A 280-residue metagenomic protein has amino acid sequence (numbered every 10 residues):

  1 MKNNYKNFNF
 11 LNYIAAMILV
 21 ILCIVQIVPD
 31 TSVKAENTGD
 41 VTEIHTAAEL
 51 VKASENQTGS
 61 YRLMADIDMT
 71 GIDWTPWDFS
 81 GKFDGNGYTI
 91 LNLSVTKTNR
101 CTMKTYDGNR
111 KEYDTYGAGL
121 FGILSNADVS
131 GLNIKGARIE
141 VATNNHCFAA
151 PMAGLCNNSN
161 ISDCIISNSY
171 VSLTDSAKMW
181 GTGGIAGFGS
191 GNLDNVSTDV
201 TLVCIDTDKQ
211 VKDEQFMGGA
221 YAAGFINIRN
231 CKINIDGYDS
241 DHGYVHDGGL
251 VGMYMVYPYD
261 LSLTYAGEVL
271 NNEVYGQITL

Functional and structural regions predicted by a protein language model:
K2-M17: Bacterial N-terminal signal peptides that target proteins for export
N12-Y13, D30-S32: Short, intrinsically disordered, low-complexity terminal segments
I14-Q26: Bacterial N-terminal signal peptides
S32-L280: Surface-exposed repetitive/solenoidal architectures
